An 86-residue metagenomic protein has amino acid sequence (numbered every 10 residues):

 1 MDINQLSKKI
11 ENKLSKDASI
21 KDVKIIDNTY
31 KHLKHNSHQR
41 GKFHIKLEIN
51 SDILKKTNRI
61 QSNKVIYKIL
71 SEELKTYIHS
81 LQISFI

Functional and structural regions predicted by a protein language model:
M1-I86: N-terminal, polar/charged subdomain of small-to-medium soluble alpha/beta proteins
